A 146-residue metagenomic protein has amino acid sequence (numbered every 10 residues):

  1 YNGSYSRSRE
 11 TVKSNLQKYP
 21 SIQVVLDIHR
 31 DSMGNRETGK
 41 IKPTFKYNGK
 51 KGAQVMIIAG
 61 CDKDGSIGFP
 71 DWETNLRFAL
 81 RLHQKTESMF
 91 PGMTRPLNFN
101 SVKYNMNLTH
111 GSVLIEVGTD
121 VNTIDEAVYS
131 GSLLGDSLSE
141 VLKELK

Functional and structural regions predicted by a protein language model:
Y1, R30-N35, D62-G65, V102-N105 (+1 more regions): Solvent-exposed loop/turn segments at secondary-structure junctions within structured extracellular/periplasmic domains
Y1-T44: Catalytic-core regions of hydrolytic enzymes
N2-S6, F69-R77, V121-Y129: Soluble non-cytosolic domains of exported or imported proteins
S6-K13, L76-H83, S112, V128-G135: Extracytoplasmic/secreted envelope proteins and their assembly/folding machinery, especially bacterial periplasmic
Y19-V24, G52-Q54, G92-M93, H110-G111: Loop/turn elements at helix/coil->beta-strand transitions in domains of secreted/extracellular proteins
M33-G68: A short, glycine/acidic-enriched catalytic loop
D71-N98: Active-site-adjacent substrate-binding region of metalloamidase/peptidase-like peptide-processing proteins
T94-K146: Active-site-adjacent mobile loop/cap segments within catalytic or ligand-binding domains
